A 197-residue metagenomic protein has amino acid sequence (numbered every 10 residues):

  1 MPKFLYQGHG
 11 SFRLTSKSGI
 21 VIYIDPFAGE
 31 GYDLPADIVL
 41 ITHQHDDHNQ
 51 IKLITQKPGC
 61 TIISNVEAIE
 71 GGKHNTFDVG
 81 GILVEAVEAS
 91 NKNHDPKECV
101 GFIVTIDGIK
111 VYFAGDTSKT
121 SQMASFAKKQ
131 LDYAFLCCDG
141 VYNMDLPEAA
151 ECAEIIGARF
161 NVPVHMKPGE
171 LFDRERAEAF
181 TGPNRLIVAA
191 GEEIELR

Functional and structural regions predicted by a protein language model:
M1-L34, V66-K128, M144, A190-R197: Core dinuclear metal-dependent hydrolase active-site scaffold
Y6, I41, S64, A86 (+3 more regions): Structural signal for conserved beta-strand scaffold positions within catalytic alpha/beta enzyme cores
H9, H43-H48, N91-H94, H165: Histidine-centered active-site/metal-ligand motif
L14, H43, V84, D116 (+3 more regions): Divalent metal-coordination and catalytic microenvironments
I20, K57-I62, I156-F160, P183: A short helix->loop->beta-strand "cap" motif at the edges of active sites that frequently abuts
Y23, F27-G71, K128-F135: Active-site metal-binding motif and surrounding structural segment of the metallo-beta-lactamase
Q44, E88, D139: Short glycine-/small-residue-rich Rossmann-like dinucleotide-binding loops
T120-L196: Cap/insert and terminal regions of metallo-dependent hydrolase folds
